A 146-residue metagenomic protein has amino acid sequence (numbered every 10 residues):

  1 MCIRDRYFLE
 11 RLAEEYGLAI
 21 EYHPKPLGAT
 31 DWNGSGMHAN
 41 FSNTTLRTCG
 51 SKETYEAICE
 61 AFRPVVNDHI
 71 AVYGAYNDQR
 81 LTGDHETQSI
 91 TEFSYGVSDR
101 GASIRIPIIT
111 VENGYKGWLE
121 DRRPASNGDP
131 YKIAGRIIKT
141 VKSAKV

Functional and structural regions predicted by a protein language model:
M1-I3: Short, small-residue-biased leader/transition segments that mark boundaries at the very start of proteins
D5-F8, L12, I58: Short, hydrophobic/aromatic alpha-helical segments in well-folded domains
L12, A61, V65, I137-A144: Conserved short hydrophobic interaction patches
E14-N127: Loop-rich catalytic cores of soluble enzymes, especially ATP-dependent carboxylate-amine ligases and other
S126-V146: An acidic, glycine-/histidine-flanked metal-binding catalytic module
